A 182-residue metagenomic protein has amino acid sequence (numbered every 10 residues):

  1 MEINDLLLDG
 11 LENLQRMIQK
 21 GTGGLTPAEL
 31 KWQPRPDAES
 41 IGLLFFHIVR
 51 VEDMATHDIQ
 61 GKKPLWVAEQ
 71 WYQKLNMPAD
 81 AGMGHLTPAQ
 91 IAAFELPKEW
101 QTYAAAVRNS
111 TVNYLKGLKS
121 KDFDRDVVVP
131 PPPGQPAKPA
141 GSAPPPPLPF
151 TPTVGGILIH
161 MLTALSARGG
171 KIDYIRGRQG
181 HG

Functional and structural regions predicted by a protein language model:
M1-L8: N-terminal export signals and maturation junctions of secreted/periplasmic proteins
E2, L86-T87, P152-T153: Helix N-terminus capping/helix-initiation residues
L8-E12, Q19, E29-M83, V112 (+1 more regions): Short, contiguous alpha-helical
T22, T26, K116-K119, R176: A structural signal for long alpha-helical coiled-coils and helix-turn connectors that form the cytosolic signaling
P27-E39, T87-K98: Short, charged N-terminal helix-start/capping segments
P78-R125, G156-M161: Acidic/histidine-rich alpha-helical segments that form the ligand environment of transition-metal centers
